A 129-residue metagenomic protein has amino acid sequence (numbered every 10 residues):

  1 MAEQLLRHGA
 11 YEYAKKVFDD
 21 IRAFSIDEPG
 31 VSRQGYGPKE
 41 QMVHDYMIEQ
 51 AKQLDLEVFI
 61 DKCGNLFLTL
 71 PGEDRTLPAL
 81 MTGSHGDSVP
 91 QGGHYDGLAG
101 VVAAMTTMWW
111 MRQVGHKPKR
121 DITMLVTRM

Functional and structural regions predicted by a protein language model:
A2, D19-I26, K52, L56 (+1 more regions): Generic secondary-structure signature for well-ordered alpha-helical cores
A2-G37, T127: N-terminal capping segment at the start of a domain
Y13-I26, V43, P71, R75-L80: N-terminal glycine-rich anion-binding loops that anchor highly charged ligand groups
K15-D19, H44, I48, V101-W109: Predominant activation on well-ordered alpha-helical scaffold segments within soluble catalytic domains
I26-P71: A non-catalytic alpha/beta surface segment that caps or lines the substrate-entry region of metallo-dependent hydrolase
Q50, L54, L66-D96, A104: Catalytic-core environment of secreted peptidases
T82-H85, Q91-M129: Alpha-helical metal-binding/catalytic segments enriched in His/Glu/Asp
